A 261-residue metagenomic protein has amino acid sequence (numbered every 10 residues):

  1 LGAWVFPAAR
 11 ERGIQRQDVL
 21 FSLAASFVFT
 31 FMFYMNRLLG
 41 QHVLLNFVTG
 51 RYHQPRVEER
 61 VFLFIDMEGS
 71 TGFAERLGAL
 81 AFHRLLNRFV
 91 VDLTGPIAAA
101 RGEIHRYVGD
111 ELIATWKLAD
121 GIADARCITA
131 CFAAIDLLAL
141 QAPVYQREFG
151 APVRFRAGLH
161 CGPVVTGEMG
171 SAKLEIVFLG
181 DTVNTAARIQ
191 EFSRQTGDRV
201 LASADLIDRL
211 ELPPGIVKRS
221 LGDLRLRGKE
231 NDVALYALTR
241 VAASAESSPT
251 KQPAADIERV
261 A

Functional and structural regions predicted by a protein language model:
G2-E58: Regulatory cytosolic signal-relay segments
Q54-T129: Catalytic NTP-binding/metal-coordinating core of nucleotidyl cyclase/transferase enzymes
F62-L63, L112, F155-C161, L235: A structural signal for short, well-ordered beta-strand segments
D66, D110, G162, N184 (+1 more regions): Acidic active-site catalytic centers that drive phospho-/nucleotidyl reactions and related ester hydrolyses
L77-L80, A172-I176: Short glycine-enriched, charge-decorated loop/helix-capping segments at active-site entrances that position
N87-R101, L118-A157, D181-R194, I216-V217: Alpha-helical scaffold within the catalytic cores of cyclic-nucleotide enzymes
G150-E168, D205: A short glycine-enriched loop-to-beta-strand structural element that forms part of the catalytic core of nucleotide
R194-A261: Cytosolic regulatory/linker segments at or just downstream of nucleotide-handling modules in signal-transduction
